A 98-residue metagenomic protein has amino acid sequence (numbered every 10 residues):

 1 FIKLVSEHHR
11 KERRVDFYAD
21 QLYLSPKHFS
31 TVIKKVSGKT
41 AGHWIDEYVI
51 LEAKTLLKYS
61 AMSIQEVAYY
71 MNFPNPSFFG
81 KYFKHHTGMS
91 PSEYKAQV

Functional and structural regions predicted by a protein language model:
F1-R14, I33, S37, K54-S63 (+2 more regions): Basic, amphipathic alpha-helical hairpins
E12-E47, L51: Charge-rich, low-complexity intrinsically disordered segments
D16, K27, S63-E66, P76-S77 (+1 more regions): Residues within helix-turn-helix
Q21, Y70-M71, H86: Residues within the alpha-helical elements of helix-turn-helix
F29, F78-F79, F83: Short hydrophobic/aromatic patch on the recognition helix
V36-P76, A96-V98: Terminal helix-turn-helix DNA-binding modules in bacterial transcription factors
K81-V98: …primarily DNA-binding HTH/wHTH and HhH modules…
